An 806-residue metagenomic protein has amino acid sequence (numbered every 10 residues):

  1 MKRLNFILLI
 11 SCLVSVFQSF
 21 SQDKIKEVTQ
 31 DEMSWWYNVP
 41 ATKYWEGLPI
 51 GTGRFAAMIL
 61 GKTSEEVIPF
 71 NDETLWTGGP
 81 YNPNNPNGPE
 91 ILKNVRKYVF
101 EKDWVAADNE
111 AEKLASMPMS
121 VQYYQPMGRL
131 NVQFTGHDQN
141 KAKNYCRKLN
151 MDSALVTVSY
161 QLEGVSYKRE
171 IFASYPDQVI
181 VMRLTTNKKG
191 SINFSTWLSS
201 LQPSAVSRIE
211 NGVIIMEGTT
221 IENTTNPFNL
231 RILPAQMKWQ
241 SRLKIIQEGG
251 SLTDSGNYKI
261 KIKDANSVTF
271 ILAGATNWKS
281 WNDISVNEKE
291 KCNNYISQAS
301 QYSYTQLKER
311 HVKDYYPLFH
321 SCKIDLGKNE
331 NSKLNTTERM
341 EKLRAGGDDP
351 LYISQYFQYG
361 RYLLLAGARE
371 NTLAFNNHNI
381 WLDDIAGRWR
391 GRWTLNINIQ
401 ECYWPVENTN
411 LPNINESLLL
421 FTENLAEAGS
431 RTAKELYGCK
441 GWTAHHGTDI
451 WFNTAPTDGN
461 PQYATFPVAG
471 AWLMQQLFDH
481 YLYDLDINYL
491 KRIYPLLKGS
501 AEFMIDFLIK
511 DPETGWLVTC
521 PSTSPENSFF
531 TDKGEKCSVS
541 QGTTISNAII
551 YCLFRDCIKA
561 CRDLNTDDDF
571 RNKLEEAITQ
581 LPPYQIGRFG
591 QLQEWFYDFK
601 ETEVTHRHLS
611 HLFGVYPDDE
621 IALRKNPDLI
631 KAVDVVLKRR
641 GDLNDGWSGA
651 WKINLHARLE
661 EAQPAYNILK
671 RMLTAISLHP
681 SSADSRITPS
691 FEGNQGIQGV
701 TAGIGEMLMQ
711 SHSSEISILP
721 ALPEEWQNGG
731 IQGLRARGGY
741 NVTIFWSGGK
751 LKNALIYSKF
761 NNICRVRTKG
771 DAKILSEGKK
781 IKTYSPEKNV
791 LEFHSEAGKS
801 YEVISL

Functional and structural regions predicted by a protein language model:
M1-D23: Bacterial Sec-dependent N-terminal signal peptides
D23-P461, L477-Y481, K498-A501, G534 (+8 more regions): Aromatic-residue-lined binding/catalytic grooves and analogous aromatic/hydrophobic interfacial grooves in multimeric
G347, W389-W393, V406, T457-V468 (+6 more regions): Alpha-helix capping and helix-loop boundary segments enriched in small/acidic/polar residues
R369-H378, N415, D484-K491, G499 (+1 more regions): Short, well-structured active-site flanking segments
A374-W393, F507-N527, S717-I731: Short, surface-exposed recognition loops and adjoining beta-strand edges that mediate ligand/DNA contacts, enriched
I397-E407, F466-F478, I545-R555, S610-D619 (+2 more regions): Well-ordered alpha-helical segments within folded domains of soluble proteins
D479-D484, N488-Y489, S500-K510, F570-T602 (+3 more regions): Non-catalytic carbohydrate-binding regions of carbohydrate-active enzymes
G499, F503-A560: Acidic/histidine-rich catalytic neighborhood
